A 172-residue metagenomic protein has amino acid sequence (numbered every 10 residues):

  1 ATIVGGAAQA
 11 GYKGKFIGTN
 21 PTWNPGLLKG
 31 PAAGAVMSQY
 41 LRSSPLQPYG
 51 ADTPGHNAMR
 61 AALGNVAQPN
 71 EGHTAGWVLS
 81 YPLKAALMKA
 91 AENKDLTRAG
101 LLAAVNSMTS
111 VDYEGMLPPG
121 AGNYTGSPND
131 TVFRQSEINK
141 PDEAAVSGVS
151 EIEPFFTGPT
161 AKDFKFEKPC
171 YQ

Functional and structural regions predicted by a protein language model:
I3-G6, F16, L83, I138: Residue-level signal for nonpolar/aromatic packing positions in well-ordered secondary structure
G6-L79, E167-Y171: Extracellular/periplasmic periplasmic-binding protein-like sensory domains
G6-Q9, A85-A90: Active-site catalytic microenvironments for nucleophilic, acid-base chemistry
G14-G18, D95-R98, E114: Acidic/polar loop patches that form or flank catalytic/metal-binding clefts of enzymes that bind anionic ligands
W77-A85, A99: A structural signal for well-ordered alpha-helical segments within the folded catalytic domains of diverse enzymes
M88-A103: Short, charged, surface-exposed loops that flank catalytic or proteolytic processing sites
V105-T109: An often Trp-containing, charged/polar helix-loop segment at the C-terminal end of enzyme catalytic cores
S110-Q172: Solvent-exposed, acidic/polar segments of extracytosolic/periplasmic ligand-binding ectodomains
